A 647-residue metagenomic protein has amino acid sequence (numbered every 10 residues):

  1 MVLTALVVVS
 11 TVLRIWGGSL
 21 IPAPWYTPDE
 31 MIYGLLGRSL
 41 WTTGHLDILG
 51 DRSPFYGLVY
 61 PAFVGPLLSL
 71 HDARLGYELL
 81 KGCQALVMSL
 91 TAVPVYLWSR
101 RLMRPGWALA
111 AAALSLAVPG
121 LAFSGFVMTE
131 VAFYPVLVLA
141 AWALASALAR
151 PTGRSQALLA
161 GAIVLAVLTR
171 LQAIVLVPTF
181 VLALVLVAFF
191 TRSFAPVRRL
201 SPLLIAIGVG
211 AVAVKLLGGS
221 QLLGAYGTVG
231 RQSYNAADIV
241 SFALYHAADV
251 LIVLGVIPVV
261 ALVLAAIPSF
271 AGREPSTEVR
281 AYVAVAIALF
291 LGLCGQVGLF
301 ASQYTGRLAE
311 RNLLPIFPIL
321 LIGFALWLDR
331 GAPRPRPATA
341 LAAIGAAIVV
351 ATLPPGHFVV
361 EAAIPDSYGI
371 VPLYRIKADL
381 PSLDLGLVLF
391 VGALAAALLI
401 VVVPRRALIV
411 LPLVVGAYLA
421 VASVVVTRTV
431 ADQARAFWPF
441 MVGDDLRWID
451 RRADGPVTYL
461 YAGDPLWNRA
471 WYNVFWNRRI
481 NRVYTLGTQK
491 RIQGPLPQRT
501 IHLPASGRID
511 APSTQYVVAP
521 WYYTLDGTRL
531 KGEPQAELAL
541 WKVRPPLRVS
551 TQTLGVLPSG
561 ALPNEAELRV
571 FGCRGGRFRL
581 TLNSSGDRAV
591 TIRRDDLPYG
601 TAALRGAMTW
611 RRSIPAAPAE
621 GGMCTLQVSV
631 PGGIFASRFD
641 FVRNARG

Functional and structural regions predicted by a protein language model:
L13, V177-P178, L184-G272, A286-F300 (+1 more regions): Membrane-lumen/periplasm interface segments of specific transmembrane helices in polyprenyl phosphate-linked
G18-M31, T42-G65, L70, E78: Membrane-proximal lumenal/periplasmic loop motifs of glycosylation machinery
S53, G125-F133, Q172: Short acidic/glycine- and proline-prone juxtamembrane loop motifs at membrane-interface regions of multi-pass membrane
P54, L58, A62, L70-V93 (+3 more regions): Loop-to-helix entry region of an early transmembrane alpha helix in multi-pass inner-membrane enzymes
G82-L102, P135, L139: Transmembrane-helix motifs of polytopic, lipid-linked glycan transferases
G106, A140-L158, F190: Membrane-interface transmembrane helices that cradle and orient dolichyl/undecaprenyl
A111-A112, V138, S155-L171, V177-V181 (+1 more regions): Membrane-interface alpha helices of multi-pass inner-membrane proteins
L380, Q489-G647: C-terminal luminal/periplasmic domains and tails of membrane-associated envelope-modifying transferases
